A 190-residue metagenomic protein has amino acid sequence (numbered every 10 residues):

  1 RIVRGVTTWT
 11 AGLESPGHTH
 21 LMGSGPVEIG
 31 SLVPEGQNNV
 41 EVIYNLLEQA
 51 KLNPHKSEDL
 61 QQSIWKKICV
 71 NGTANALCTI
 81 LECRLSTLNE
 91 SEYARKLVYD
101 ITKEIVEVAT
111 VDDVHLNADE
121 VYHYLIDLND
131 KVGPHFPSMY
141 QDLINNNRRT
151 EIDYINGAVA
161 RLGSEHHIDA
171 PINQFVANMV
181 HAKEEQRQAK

Functional and structural regions predicted by a protein language model:
R1, G5, P16-G72, L77-N117: Internal alpha-helical scaffold of NAD(P)-dependent oxidoreductase catalytic cores
G5-V6, V159: Beta-strand scaffold of nucleotide-dependent catalytic cores
T7-G12: Short glycine-enriched loops at secondary-structure junctions
L13, P26, D142: Short glycine- and Lys/Arg-enriched binding-loop motifs that mark or flank ligand-binding interfaces
N38, E48, L97-K190: NAD(P)-dependent Rossmann-like dehydrogenase/reductase catalytic/cofactor-binding core
